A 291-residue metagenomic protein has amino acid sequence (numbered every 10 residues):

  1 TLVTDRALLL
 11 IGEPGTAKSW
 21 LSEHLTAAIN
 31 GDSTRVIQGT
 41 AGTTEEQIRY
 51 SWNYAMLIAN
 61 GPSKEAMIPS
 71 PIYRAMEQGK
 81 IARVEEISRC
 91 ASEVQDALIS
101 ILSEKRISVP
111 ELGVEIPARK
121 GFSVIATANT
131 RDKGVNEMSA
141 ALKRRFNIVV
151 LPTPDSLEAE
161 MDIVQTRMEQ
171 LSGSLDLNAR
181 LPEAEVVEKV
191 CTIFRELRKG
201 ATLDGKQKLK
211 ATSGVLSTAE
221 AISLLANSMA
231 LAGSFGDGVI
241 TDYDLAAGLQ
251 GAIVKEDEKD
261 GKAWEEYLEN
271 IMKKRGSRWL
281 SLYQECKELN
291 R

Functional and structural regions predicted by a protein language model:
T1-L177: AAA+ P-loop NTPase catalytic core and its hallmark functional loops
T4-D5, E196-D204, T218, I222-D242 (+1 more regions): AAA+ ATPase "lid" subdomain C-terminal helix
A41-Y50, Q95, R119, L181-R198 (+1 more regions): Conserved long hydrophobic alpha-helices within structured protein cores
T44, I68, R83, S217 (+1 more regions): A diffuse structural propensity rather than consistent per-protein peaks
I58-G61, K133-E137, I148-S213, S234-G238 (+1 more regions): Conserved C-terminal "switch" segment of AAA+ ATPases
S70, D96, E188, T218-A226 (+2 more regions): Non-catalytic, well-ordered alpha-helical scaffold segments
R145, I163, N227-L231, G248: A general alpha-helix detector
G233-R291: C-terminal engagement/docking regions of AAA+ P-loop ATPases
